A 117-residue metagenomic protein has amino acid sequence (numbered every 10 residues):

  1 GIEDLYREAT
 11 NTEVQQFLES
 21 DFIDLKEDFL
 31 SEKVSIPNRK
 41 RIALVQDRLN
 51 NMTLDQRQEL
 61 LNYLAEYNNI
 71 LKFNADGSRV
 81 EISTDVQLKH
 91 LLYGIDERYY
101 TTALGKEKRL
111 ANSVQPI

Functional and structural regions predicted by a protein language model:
G1-A111: Acidic, low-complexity, intrinsically disordered interaction modules
A111-I117: Short acidic DE-rich linear segments
